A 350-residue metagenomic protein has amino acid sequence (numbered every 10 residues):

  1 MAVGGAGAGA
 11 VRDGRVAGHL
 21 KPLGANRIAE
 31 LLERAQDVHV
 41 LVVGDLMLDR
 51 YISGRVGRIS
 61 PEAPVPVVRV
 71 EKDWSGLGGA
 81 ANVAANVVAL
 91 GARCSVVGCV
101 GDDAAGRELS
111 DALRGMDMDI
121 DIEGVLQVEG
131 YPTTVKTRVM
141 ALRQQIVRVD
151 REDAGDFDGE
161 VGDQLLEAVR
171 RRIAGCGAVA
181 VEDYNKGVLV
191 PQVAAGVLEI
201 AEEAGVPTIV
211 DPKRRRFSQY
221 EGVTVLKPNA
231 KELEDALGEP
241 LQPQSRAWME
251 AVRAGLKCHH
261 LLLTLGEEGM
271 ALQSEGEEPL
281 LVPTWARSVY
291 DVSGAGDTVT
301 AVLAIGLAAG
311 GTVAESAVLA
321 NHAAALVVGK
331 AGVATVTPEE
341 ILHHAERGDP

Functional and structural regions predicted by a protein language model:
H19-L31, V38, P61, V65-V135 (+1 more regions): Substrate-binding N-lobe of the ribokinase-like
A35, I173-A174, F217-E221: A short, aliphatic-rich alpha-helical micro-motif
L41-V43, R148, G177-A180, I209 (+2 more regions): Structural motif
D45-L46, T298: Active-site metal-binding loops of divalent metal-dependent hydrolases
C99, V125-Y131, R138-I173: Conserved phosphate-binding/catalytic loop of the ribokinase/pfkB sugar-kinase fold
I173-V188: Short acidic, glycine-rich surface-loop motifs adjacent to enzyme active sites
K186-P279: Conserved phosphate/ATP/ADP-binding segment of small-molecule kinases
H259-H260, W285-G348: Conserved post-catalytic alpha-helical subdomain immediately downstream of the catalytic base and nucleotide-binding
